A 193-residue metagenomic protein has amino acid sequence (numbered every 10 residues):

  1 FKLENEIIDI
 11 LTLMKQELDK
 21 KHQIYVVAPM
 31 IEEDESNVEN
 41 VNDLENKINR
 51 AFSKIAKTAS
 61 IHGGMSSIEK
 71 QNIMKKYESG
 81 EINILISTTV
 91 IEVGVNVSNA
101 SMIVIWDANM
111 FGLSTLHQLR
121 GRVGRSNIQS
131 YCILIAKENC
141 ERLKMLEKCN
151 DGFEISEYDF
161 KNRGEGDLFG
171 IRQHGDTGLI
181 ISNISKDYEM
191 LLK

Functional and structural regions predicted by a protein language model:
F1-E6: Short acidic-hydrophobic, aromatic-tinged amphipathic segments that line or gate anion-handling sites
I7-H22, N40-K193: C-terminal helicase module of SF1/SF2 nucleic-acid helicases/translocases
I24, A28-P29: Conserved P-loop/Walker A NTP-binding site and adjacent catalytic elements of P-loop NTPases
E32-S36: C-terminal helical "lid" subdomain and adjoining coupling/linker elements of P-loop NTPases
